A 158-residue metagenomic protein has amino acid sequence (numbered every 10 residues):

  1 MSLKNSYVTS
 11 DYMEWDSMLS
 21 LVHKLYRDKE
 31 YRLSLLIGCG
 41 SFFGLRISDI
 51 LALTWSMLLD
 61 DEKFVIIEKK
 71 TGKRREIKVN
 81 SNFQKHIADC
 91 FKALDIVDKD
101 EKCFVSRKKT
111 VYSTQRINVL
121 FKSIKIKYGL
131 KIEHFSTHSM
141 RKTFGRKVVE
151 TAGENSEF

Functional and structural regions predicted by a protein language model:
M1-L19, G72-S81: DNA breakage-rejoining catalytic core of tyrosine-based enzymes
S2, M13-F43: Basic, Lys/Arg- and aromatic-enriched nucleic-acid-binding interface segment
M18, N82-K131: Active-site/catalytic core of tyrosine-dependent DNA strand-transfer enzymes
L25-L33, V119-E157: Short, basic (Lys/Arg/His-rich) helix/loop patches that form interaction surfaces in the mid-to-C-terminal regions
R32-C39, W55, V79, I117 (+1 more regions): Non-catalytic DNA-binding core/recognition domains of DNA-processing enzymes
L33-R46, F64, R146-T151: Short pre-functional
D49: Acidic donor-binding helix in nucleotide-sugar-dependent glycosyltransferases
A52-Q84: Conserved tyrosine-mediated DNA breakage-rejoining catalytic core shared by Y-recombinases
